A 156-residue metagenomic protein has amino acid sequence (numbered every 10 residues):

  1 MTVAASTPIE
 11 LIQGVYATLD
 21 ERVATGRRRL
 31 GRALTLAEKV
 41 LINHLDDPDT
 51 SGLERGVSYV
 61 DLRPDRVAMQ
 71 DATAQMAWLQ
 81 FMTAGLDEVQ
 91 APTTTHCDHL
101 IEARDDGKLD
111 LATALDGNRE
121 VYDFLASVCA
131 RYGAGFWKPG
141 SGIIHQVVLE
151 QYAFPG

Functional and structural regions predicted by a protein language model:
T2-A5, I12-G14, L19-G156: Long, structured ligand/cofactor-binding scaffold of large enzymes
